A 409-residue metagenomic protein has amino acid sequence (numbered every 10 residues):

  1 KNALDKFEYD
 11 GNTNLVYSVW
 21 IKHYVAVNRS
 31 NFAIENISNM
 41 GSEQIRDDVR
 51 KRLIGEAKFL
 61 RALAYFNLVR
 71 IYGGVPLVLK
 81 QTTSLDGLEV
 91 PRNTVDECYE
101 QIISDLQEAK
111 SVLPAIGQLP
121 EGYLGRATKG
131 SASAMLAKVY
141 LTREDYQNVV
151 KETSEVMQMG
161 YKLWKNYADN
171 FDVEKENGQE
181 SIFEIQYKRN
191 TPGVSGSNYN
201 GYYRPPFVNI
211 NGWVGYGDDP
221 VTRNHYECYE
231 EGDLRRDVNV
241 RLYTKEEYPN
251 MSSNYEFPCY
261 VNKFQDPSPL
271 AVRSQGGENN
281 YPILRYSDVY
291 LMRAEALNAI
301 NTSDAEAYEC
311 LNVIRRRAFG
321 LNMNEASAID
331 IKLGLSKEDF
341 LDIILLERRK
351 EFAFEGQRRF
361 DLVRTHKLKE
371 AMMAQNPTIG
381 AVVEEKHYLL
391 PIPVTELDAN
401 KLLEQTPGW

Functional and structural regions predicted by a protein language model:
K1, V75, Y99, I103 (+4 more regions): An aromatic- and glycine-enriched ligand-binding surface/loop that stacks and positions planar moieties
K1-Y72, N93-E97, L106, K110-L119 (+2 more regions): Conserved, well-structured interaction surfaces
A3-F7, E227-Y286, M292: Flexible, polar/acidic helix-loop-strand segments at domain edges
D10-T13, H23-A26, Q101-I103, D172-T222 (+4 more regions): Long, intrinsically disordered, low-complexity segments
E144, N301-T302: Residue-level detector of the short coil/turn that links helix A to helix B within each tetratricopeptide repeat
